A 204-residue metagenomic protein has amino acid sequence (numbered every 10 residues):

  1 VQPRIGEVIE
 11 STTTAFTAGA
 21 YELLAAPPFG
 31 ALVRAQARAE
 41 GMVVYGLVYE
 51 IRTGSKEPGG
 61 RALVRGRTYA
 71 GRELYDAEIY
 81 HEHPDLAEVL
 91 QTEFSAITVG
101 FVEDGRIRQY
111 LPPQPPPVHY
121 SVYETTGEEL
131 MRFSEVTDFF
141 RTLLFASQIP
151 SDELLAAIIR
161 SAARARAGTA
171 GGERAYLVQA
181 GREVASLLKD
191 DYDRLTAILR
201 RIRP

Functional and structural regions predicted by a protein language model:
V1-T17: Short, basic/aromatic beta-hairpin or loop at an interaction surface
R4-I9, A31-L32, G41-T53: Short beta-strand-centered aromatic/proline hotspots
A15-A20, G54-R67, A96: Short, solvent-exposed secondary-structure boundary/capping segments
A26-P28: Short, well-ordered loop/turn sites that connect or cap secondary structure elements
E82-P204: Charge/polar-rich, low-complexity and marginally structured segments
